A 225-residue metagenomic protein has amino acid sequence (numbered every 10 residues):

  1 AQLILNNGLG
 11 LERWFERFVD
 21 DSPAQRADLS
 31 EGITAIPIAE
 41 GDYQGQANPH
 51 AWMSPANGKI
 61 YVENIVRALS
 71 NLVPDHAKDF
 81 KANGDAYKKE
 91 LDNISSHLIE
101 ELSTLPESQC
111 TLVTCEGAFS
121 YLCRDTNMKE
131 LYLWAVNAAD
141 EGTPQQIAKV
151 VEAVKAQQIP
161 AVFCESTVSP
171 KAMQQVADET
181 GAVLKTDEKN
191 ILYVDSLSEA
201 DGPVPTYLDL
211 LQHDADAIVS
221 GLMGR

Functional and structural regions predicted by a protein language model:
A1-R225: Extracytoplasmic metal-acquisition and chelation regions
